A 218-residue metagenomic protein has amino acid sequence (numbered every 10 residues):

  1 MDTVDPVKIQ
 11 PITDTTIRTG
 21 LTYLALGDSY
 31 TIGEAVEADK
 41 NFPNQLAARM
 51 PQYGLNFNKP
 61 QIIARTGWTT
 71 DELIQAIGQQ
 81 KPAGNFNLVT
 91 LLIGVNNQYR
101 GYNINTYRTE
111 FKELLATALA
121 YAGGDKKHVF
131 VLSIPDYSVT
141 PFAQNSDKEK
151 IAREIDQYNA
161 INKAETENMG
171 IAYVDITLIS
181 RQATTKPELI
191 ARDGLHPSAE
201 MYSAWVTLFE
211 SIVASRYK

Functional and structural regions predicted by a protein language model:
D2-T66, A76-G84: Serine-esterase "nucleophile elbow" of acetyl-processing enzymes
T22-L26, T31, K59-A64, N87-I93 (+3 more regions): Structural recognition of the beta-strand scaffold that forms the well-ordered cores of secreted hydrolase catalytic
S29-I32, R65-D71, V95-Y99, P135-V139 (+2 more regions): Solvent-exposed loop/turn segments at secondary-structure junctions within structured extracellular/periplasmic domains
T70-T109: Oxyanion-hole/transition-state-stabilizing segment in secreted/luminal serine hydrolases and related acyltransferases
K81-N85, G123-G124, R216: Glycine-rich phosphate-binding loop signature in dinucleotide/nucleotide-binding domains
F111-L115, N159: Generic structural signal for well-ordered alpha-helices, preferentially at hydrophobic/aromatic core positions
L119-H128: A short helix->loop->beta-strand "cap" motif at the edges of active sites that frequently abuts
D136-K218: Catalytic His-Asp segment of secreted/periplasmic serine-dependent ester chemistry enzymes
